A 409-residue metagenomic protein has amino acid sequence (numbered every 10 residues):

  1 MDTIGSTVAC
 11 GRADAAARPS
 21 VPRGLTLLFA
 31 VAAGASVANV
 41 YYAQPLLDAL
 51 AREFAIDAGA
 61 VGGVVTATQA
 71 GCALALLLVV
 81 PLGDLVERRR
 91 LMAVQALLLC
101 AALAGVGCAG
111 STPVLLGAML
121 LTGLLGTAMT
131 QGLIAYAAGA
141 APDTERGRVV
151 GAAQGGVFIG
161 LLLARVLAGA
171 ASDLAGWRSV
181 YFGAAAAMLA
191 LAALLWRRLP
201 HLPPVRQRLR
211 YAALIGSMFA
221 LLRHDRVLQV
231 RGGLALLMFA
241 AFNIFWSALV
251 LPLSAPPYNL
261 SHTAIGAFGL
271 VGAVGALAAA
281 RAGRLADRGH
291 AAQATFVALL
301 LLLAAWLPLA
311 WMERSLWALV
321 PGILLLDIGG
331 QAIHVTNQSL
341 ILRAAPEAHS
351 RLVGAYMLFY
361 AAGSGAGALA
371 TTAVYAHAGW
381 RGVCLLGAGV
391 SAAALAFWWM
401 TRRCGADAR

Functional and structural regions predicted by a protein language model:
A13-P19, P200-G232: Juxtamembrane intracellular "pre-TM" segments in multi-pass secondary transporters
A55, E87, C108-V114, L125 (+1 more regions): Helix-breaking motifs and short loop linkers at transmembrane-helix boundaries and internal kinks in secondary membrane
L74-T112: Conserved MFS/SLC helix-loop-helix module at the cytosolic interface between two early adjacent transmembrane helices
A75-E87, L277-H290, Y375: Helix-to-loop junctions at the C-terminal end of transmembrane segments in multipass secondary transporters
L120-V157: Cytoplasmic helix-loop-helix junction between adjacent transmembrane helices in 12-TM secondary transporters
A152-R197: Helix-loop-helix hairpin linking two adjacent transmembrane segments in secondary transporters
A292-N337: C-terminal transmembrane helical hairpin of 12-TM major facilitator-type secondary transporters
